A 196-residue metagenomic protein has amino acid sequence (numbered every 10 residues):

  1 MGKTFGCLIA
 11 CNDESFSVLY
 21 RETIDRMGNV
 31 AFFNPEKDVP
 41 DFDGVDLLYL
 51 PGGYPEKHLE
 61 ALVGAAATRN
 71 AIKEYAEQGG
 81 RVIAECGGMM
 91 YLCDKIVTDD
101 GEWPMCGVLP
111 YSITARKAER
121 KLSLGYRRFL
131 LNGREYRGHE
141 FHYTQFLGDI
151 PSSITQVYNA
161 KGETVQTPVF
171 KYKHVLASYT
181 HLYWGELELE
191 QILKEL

Functional and structural regions predicted by a protein language model:
M1-C7, I113-L196: Amide-donor transfer/coupling interface in amidating biosynthetic enzymes
M1-G64, E74, V97, I113-E119 (+2 more regions): N-terminal beta1-alpha1 cap of cysteine-dependent amidohydrolase-like domains
I9, A31, Y49, I83 (+3 more regions): Hydrophobic/aromatic beta-strand patches that form the interior of the parallel beta-sheet core in alpha/beta enzyme
M27-N29, P51-G53, A67-N70, E102-W103 (+3 more regions): Short, low-complexity, polar/charged sequence segments that are solvent-exposed and flexible
E36-D38, A71-I72, L92, V165-T167: Generic recognition of flexible, low-complexity loop/linker segments
P55-R128: Cysteine-nucleophile active-site neighborhood
